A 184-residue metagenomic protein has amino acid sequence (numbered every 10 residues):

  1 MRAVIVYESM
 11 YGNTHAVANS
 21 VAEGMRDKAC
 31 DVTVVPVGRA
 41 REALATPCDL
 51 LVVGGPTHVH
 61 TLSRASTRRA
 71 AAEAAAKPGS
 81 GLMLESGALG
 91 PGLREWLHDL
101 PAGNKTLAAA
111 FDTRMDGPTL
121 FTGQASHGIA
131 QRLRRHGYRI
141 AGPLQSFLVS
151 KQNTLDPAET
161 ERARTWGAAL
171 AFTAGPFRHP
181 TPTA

Functional and structural regions predicted by a protein language model:
R2-K28: N-terminal beta1-alpha1 ligand-phosphate binding loop
Y11-G12, R114-L120, L148-K151: Short histidine/acidic/glycine/proline-rich micro-motifs that form metal- and phosphate-coordinating active-site loops
T14-A18, A22, T122, S126 (+1 more regions): Short, highly selective alpha-helical patches that border small-molecule cofactor pockets in redox/cofactor-processing
D27-C30, A71-K77, T173-A184: Electropositive, surface-exposed helix/loop patches at the edges of structured domains that serve as adaptable
K28-T33, Y138-R139: A generic structural motif
T33-P36, G142-L144: A structural preference for short, hydrophobic beta-strand core positions in alpha/beta folds
V37-H136: Helix-loop-strand module that forms the ligand-binding subsite of alpha/beta enzymes
R134-A184: Glycine-rich phosphate/pyrophosphate-binding loop and the adjoining helix
